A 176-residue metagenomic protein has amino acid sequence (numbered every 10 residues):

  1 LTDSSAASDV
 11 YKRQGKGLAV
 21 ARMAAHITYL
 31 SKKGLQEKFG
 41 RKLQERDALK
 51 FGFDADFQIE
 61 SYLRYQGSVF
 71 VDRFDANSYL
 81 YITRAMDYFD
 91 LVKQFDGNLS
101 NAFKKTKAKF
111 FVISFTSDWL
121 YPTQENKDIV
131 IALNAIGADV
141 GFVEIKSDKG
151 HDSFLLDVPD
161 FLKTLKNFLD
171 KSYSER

Functional and structural regions predicted by a protein language model:
L1-A7, Y11: Single conserved hydrophobic/aromatic residue that forms the stacking wall/gate of nucleotide- or nucleobase-binding
K12-L30, F95-T106: The feature captures the conserved acid-bearing segment of alpha/beta-hydrolase catalytic domains
K33-M86: Hydrolase active-site cap/lid region
Y65-Q66, I82-A102: Active-site nucleophile elbow and catalytic-triad environment of alpha/beta-hydrolase enzymes
F89, S117-Y121: Acidic catalytic loop of the alpha/beta-hydrolase fold
F95-L99, P122-L133: Short alpha-helix in the alpha/beta-hydrolase fold that links the catalytic acid
T106, V112-S114: Short beta-strand/loop motif that positions the catalytic acidic residue of the alpha/beta-hydrolase fold
I136-R176: Catalytic active-site module of serine/aspartate enzymes centered on a nucleophile-bearing elbow/loop
